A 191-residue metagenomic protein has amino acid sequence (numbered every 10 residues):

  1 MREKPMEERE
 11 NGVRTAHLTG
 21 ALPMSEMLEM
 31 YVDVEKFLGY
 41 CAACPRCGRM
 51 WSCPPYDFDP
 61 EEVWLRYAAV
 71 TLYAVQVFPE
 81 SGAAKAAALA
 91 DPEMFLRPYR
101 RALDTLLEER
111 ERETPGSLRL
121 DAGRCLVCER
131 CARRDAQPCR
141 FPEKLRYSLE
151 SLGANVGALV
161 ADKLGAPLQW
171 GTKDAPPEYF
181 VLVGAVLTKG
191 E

Functional and structural regions predicted by a protein language model:
M1-M6: N-terminal amphipathic/basic-hydrophobic helices that include classical n-h-c signal peptides and signal-anchor
R9-R14: Amphipathic alpha-helical segments
T15-E191: Catalytic cores of enzyme domains
